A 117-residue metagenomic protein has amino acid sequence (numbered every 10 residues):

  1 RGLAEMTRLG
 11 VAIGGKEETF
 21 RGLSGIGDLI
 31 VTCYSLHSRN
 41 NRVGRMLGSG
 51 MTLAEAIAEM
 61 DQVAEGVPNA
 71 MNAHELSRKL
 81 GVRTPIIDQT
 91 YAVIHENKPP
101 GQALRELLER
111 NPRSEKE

Functional and structural regions predicted by a protein language model:
L3, T7, V11-G25, L29-E117: NAD(P)-dependent Rossmann-like dehydrogenase/reductase catalytic/cofactor-binding core
